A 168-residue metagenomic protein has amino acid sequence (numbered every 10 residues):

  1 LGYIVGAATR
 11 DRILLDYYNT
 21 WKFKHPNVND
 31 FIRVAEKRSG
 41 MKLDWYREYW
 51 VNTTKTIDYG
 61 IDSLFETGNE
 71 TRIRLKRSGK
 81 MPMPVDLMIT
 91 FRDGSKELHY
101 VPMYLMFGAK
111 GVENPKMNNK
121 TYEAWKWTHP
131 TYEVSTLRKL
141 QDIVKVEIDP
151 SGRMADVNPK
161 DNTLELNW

Functional and structural regions predicted by a protein language model:
L1-I73, E97: Amphipathic alpha-helical substructures
A7-A8, A35, A109, A124 (+1 more regions): A sequence-composition feature that detects small, non-aromatic residues
K24-P26, Y104, N167: A generic membrane alpha-helix/interface feature
K37-S39, R77-G79, D156: Extracellular acidic, Ser/Thr/Pro-rich low-complexity tracts
L43-D44, I57-Y132, T136-D149: Beta-strand-rich binding/interaction modules
P150-K160: Short acidic/polar inter-strand loop motif in beta-rich domains
P159-N167: Terminal edge beta-strands and adjacent linker/stalk segments of extracellular immunoglobulin-superfamily beta-sandwich
